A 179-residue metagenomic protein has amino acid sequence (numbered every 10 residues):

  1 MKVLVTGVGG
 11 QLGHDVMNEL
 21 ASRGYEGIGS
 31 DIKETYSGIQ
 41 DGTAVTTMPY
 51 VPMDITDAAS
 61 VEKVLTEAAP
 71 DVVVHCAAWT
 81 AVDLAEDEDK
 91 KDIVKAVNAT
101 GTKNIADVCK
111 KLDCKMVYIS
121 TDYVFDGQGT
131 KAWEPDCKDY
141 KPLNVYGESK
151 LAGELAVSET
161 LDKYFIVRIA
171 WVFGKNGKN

Functional and structural regions predicted by a protein language model:
M1-R23: N-terminal Rossmann NAD(P)H-binding glycine-rich loop of SDR-like oxidoreductase domains
T6, S30, V73-A77, M116-T121 (+1 more regions): SDR active-site strand-loop-helix element
D15, E19, V108, A156: Rossmann-fold NAD(P)-dependent oxidoreductase module
S22-S37: Conserved glycine-rich Rossmann-like NAD(P)H-binding loop of the short-chain dehydrogenase/reductase
R23, A68, V108-L112, T160: Helix C-cap/helix->beta junction micro-motif
T43-D57: Rossmann-fold cofactor-recognition segment
I55-V97: NAD(P)H-binding glycine-rich loop region in Rossmannoid oxidoreductase-like domains and their noncatalytic homologs
D92, A96-N104, K111, V124-V167 (+1 more regions): Catalytic helix-loop patch of NAD(P)-dependent Rossmann-fold dehydrogenases
